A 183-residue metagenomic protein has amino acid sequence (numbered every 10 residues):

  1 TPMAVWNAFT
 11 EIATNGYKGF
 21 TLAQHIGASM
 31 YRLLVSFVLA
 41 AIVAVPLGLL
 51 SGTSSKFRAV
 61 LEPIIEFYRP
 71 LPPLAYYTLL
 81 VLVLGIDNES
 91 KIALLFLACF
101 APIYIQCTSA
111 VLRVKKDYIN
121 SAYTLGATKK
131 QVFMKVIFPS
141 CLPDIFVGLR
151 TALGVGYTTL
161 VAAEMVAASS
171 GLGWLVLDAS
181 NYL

Functional and structural regions predicted by a protein language model:
T1-V38: Periplasmic/extracellular loop-to-transmembrane helix junction in inner-membrane transport proteins
G16, S29-F37, I64, Y68-L74 (+5 more regions): Loop-to-transmembrane-helix entry motif
L22, I26, M30, V60-F67 (+5 more regions): Hydrophobic alpha-helical elements at and bordering transmembrane segments of multi-pass membrane proteins
V35-I65: Transmembrane-helix boundary motif in ABC transporter permease subunits
E66-P102, S109-A110: Generic hydrophobic transmembrane alpha-helix motif, especially the helices
A93, L97, K129-A163: Transmembrane alpha-helices
V111, T158-L183: Glycine-rich helix-loop "coupling/hinge" segments at transmembrane-helix boundaries in multipass transporters
V111-D117, S121-C141, N181: Short helix-to-coil transition segments within interhelical loops that connect adjacent transmembrane helices
